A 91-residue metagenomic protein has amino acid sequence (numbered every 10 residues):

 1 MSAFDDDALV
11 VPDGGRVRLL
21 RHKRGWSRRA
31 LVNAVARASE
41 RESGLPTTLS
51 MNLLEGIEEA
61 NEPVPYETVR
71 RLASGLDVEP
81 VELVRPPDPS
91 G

Functional and structural regions predicted by a protein language model:
M1-A34, V81: A short, Lys/Arg-rich alpha-helix, primarily the initiator
S2-D6, S74, P80-G91: Short, charged recognition helix plus adjacent turn of helix-turn-helix-like nucleic-acid-binding domains
A8, H22-K23, L45, A60 (+1 more regions): Short N-terminal micro-motifs specific to bacterial/archaeal maturation and metal-cluster initiation sites
G15, L19, N33, N52 (+3 more regions): DNA-binding alpha-helical recognition surfaces that contact promoter or target DNA
V17, R28, M51, Y66-V69: Helix-turn-helix DNA-binding elements, focusing on the entry/boundary residues of the two helices that contact DNA
A30-V35, S43, L72: Short alpha-helical "recognition helix" segments of helix-turn-helix
A36-V64: Recognition helix of helix-turn-helix/homeodomain-like DNA-binding domains that insert into the DNA major groove
N61-E82: DNA major-groove recognition helix of helix-turn-helix/homeodomain DNA-binding modules
